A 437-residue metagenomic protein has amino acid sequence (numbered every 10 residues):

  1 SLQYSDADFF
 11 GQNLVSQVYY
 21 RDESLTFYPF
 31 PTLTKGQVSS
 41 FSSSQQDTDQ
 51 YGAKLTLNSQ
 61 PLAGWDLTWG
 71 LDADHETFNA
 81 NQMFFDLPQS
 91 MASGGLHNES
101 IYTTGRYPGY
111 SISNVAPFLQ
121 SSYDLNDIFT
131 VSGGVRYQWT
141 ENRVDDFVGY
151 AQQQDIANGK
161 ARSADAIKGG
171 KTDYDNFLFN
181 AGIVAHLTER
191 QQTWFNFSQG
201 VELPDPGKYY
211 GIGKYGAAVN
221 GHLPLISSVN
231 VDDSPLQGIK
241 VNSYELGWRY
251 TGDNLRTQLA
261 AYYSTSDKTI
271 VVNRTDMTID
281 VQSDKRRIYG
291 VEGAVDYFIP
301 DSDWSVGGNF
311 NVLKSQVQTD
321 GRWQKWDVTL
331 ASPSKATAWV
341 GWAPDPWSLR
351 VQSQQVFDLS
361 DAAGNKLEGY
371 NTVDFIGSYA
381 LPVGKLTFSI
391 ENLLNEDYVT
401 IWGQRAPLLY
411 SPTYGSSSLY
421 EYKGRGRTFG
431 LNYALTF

Functional and structural regions predicted by a protein language model:
S1, F27-S43, M83-G105, N142-K171 (+4 more regions): Solvent-exposed loop segments that connect transmembrane elements
S1-L2, D49-L55, S113-L119, F177-A181 (+9 more regions): Hydrophobic, lipid-facing positions within transmembrane beta-strands of outer-membrane proteins
L2-Q153, V184-H186, Q258, G307: Face-selective signature of the C-terminal outer-membrane beta-barrel domain
Q3-A7, G11-P31, H186, Q192-S198 (+3 more regions): Membrane-embedded beta-barrel scaffold of Gram-negative outer-membrane proteins
Y4-D8, L57-P61, S113, L119-F129 (+12 more regions): Residue-level signature of outer-membrane beta-barrel architecture
S16-D22, W69-H75, G133-W139, F195-Q199 (+7 more regions): Transmembrane beta-barrel strands of outer-membrane/channel proteins
D124-V131, T140, T251-T275, V281-A363 (+1 more regions): Gram-negative outer-membrane beta-barrel transporters
V201, P300, D358-S360, S378-F437: C-terminal beta-signal and adjacent terminal beta-strands/loops of Gram-negative outer-membrane beta-barrel proteins
